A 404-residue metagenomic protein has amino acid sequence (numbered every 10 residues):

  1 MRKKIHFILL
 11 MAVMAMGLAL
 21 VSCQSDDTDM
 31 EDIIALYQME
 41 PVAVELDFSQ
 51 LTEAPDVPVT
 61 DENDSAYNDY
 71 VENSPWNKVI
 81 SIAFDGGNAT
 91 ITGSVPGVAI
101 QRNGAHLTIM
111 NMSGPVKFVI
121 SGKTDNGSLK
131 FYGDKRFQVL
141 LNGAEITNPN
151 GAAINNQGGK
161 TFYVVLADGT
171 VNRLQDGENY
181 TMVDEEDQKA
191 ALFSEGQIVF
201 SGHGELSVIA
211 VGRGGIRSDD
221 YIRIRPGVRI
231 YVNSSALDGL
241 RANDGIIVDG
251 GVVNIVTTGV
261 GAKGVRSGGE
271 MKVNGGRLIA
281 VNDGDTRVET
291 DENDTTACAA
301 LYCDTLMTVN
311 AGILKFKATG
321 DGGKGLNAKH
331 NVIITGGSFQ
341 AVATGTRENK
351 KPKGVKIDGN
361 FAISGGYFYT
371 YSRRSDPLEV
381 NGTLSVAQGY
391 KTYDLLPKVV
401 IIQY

Functional and structural regions predicted by a protein language model:
M1-L10: Bacterial N-terminal signal peptides that target proteins for export
L18-S22: C-terminal motif of bacterial Sec signal peptides marking the signal peptidase cleavage site
Q24-Y404: A composition-driven surface/loop motif
